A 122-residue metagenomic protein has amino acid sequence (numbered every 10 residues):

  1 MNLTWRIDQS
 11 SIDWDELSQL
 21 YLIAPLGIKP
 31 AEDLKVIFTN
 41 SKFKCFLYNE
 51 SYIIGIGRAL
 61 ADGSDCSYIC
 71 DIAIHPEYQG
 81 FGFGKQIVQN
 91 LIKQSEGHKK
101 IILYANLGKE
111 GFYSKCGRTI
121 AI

Functional and structural regions predicted by a protein language model:
M1-E32: Short amphipathic alpha-helix that is part of the acyltransferase structural core
T39-G57: Conserved beta-hairpin
L47, Y78-I87: Conserved acetyl-CoA pyrophosphate-binding loop and the N-cap/start of the following alpha-helix in GNAT-like
A61-I69, Q79: A conserved beta-turn-beta hairpin within the catalytic core of GNAT-like acetyltransferases that forms part
G97-I122: Conserved active-site alpha-helix within GNAT-family acetyltransferase domains
